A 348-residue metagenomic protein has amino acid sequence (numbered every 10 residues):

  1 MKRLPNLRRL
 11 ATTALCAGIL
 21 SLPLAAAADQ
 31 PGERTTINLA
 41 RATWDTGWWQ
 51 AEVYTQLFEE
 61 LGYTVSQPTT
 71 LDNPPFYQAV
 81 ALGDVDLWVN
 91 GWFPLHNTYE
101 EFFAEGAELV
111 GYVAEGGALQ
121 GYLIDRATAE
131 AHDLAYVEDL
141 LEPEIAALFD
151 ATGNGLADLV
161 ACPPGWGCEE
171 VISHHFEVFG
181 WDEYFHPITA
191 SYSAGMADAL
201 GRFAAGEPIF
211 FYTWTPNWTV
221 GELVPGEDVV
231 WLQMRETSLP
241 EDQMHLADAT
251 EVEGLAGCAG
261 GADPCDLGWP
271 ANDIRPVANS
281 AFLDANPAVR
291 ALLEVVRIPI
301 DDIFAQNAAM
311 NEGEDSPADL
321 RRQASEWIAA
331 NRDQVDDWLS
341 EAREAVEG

Functional and structural regions predicted by a protein language model:
A26-N38, E59, F149-L156, V335-G348: Immediate post-signal peptide segment of exported/extracytoplasmic ligand-binding proteins
G32-T46, Y63-P68, L156-V160, L293: Short, well-ordered beta-strand elements
W44-D45, Y63-Q78, P187-D198, P216-W218: Short helix-initiation/N-cap motifs at beta->coil->alpha
D45-T64, H174-F176: Short, polar/charged alpha-helical segment
A51, L71-G106, D198, W218-V224: Pocket-flanking alpha-helical
E108-A161: A conserved helix-loop-strand patch within extracytoplasmic ligand-binding domains of the periplasmic binding
E177-G180, I188-F304: Flexible, solvent-exposed loop/hinge segments that line or gate ligand/substrate-binding clefts
W269, F282-L283, R290-A291, V295-G348: C-terminal functional modules
